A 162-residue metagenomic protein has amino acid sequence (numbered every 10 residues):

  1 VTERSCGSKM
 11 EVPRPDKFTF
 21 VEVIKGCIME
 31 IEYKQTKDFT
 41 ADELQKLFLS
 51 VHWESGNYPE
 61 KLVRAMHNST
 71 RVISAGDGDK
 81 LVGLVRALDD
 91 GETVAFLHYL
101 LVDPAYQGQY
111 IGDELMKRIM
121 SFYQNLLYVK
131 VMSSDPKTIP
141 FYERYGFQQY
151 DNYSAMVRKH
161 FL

Functional and structural regions predicted by a protein language model:
T2-P13: Extreme N-terminal basic, low-complexity initiation segments that serve as generic localization/processing leaders
K25-N57, Y153-S154: Short amphipathic alpha-helix that is part of the acyltransferase structural core
L62-S69, I73-G78, G83-L100: A conserved beta-strand-loop-helix scaffold within acyl/acetyltransferase catalytic domains
D103: Residue-level recognition of the GNAT/N-acetyltransferase active site
Y106, Y110-L115: Conserved acetyl-CoA pyrophosphate-binding loop and the N-cap/start of the following alpha-helix in GNAT-like
E114-V129: Conserved acyl-CoA
N125, V129-R158: Conserved active-site alpha-helix within GNAT-family acetyltransferase domains
